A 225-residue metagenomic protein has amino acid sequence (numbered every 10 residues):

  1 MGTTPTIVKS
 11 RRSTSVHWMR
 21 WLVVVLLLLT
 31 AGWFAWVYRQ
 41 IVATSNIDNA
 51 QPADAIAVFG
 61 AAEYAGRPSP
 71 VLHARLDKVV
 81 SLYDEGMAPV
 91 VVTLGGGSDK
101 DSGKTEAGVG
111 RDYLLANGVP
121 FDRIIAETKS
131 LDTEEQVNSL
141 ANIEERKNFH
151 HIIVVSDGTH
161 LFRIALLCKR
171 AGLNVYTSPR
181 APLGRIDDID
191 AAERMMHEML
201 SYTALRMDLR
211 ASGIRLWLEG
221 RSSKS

Functional and structural regions predicted by a protein language model:
G2-I7, W36-M195: A structural signal for short, hydrophobic/glycine-enriched beta-strand patches
P5-I47: N-terminal type II signal-anchor transmembrane helix that functions as the membrane-insertion/stop-transfer segment
S13-M19, Q51, P120, R206 (+1 more regions): Serine/threonine-rich low-complexity intrinsically disordered regions
D188-L218: A transmembrane-helix-recognition feature enriched in membrane-embedded lipid enzymes and envelope glyco-/phospholipid
S222-S225: Extracytoplasmic/luminal low-complexity segments enriched in Pro/Gly and acidic/polar residues that act as flexible
